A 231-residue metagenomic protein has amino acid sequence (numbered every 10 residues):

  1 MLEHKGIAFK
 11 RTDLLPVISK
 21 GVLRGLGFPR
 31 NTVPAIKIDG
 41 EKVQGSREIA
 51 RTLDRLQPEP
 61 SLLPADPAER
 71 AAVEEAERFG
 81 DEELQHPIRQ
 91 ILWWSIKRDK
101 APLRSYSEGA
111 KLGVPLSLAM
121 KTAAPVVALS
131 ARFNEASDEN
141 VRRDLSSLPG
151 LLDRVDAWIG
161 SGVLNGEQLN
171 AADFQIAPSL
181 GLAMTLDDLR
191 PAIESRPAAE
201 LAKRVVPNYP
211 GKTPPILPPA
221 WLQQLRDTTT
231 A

Functional and structural regions predicted by a protein language model:
M1-G113: GST-like domain detector, emphasizing the conserved glutathione-binding G-site in the N-terminal thioredoxin-like
V17, R24, A124, A128 (+1 more regions): Short alpha-helical hairpin
V22, T52, A76-F79, K121-V126 (+2 more regions): Residues that form generic nucleotide/phosphate-binding pockets
G45, E69-A72, L84, D144-S147 (+2 more regions): Alpha-helical structural motif
A50, D54, E74-E77, D81 (+5 more regions): Non-transmembrane alpha-helical segments in soluble domains of secreted/periplasmic/extracellular proteins
P58-R70, G109-M120, D138, P207-W221: Short secondary-structure transition/capping segments
Q85-E194: GST-like fold's C-terminal all-alpha helical module
L180-A231: Long, positively charged, glycine-interspersed low-complexity recognition regions
